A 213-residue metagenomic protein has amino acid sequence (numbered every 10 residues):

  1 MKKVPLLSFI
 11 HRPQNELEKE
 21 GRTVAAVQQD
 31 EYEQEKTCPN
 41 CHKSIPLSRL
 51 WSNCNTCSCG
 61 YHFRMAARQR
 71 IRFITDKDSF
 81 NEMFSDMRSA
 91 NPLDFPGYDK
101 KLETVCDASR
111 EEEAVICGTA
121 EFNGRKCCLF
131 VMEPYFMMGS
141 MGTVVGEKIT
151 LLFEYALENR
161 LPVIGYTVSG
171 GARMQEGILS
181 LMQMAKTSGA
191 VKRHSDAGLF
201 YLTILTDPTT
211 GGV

Functional and structural regions predicted by a protein language model:
M1-L202: Terminal-region recognition feature
I204-V213: Gly/Ser-rich catalytic serine loop of serine hydrolases
